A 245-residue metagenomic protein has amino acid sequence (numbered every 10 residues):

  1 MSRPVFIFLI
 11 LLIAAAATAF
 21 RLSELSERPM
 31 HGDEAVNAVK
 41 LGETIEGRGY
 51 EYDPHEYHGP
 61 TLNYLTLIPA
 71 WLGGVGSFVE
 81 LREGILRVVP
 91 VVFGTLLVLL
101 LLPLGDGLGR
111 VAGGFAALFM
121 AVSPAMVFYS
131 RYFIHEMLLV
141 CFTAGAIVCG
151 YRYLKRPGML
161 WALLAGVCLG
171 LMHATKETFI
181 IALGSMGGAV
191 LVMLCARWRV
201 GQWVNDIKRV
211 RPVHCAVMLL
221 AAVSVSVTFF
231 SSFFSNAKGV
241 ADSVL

Functional and structural regions predicted by a protein language model:
S2-L245: Membrane-integral, polyisoprenol-dependent glycosyltransferases of the GT-C/oligosaccharyltransferase superfamily
